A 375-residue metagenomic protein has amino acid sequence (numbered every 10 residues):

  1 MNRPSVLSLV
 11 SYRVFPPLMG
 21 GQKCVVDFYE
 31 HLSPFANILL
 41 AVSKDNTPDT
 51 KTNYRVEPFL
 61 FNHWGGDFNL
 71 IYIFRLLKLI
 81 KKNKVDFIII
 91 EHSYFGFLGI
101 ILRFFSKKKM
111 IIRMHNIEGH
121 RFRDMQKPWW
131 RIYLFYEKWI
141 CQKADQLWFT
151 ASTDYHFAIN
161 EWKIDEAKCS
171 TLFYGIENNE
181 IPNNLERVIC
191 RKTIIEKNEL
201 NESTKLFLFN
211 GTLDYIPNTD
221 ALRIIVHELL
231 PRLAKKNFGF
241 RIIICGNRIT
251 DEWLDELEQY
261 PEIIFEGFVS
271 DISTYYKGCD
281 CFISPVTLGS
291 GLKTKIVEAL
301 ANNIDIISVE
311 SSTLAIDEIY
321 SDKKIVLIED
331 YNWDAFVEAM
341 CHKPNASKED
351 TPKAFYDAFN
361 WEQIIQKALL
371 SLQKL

Functional and structural regions predicted by a protein language model:
M1-T47, N83: N-terminal subdomain of nucleotide-sugar transferases
L7, R103-F122: Active-site proximal beta-strand in glycosyltransferases
C24-E30, I176-N183, R187-E256, F265 (+1 more regions): Conserved catalytic-core segment of nucleotide-activated headgroup transferases in glycan assembly
F74-K81, F104, P128-T150: Membrane-proximal helix-turn-helix segments that form the acceptor-binding/catalytic region of lipid-linked
I90-F95, M114: Short His-centered aromatic/hydrophobic patch
T153, L172-G175: Carbohydrate-associated surface elements
E262, K277-G291, I304: Acidic donor-binding loop of glycosyltransferase active sites
P344-L375: A charged, aromatic-enriched C-terminal amphipathic alpha-helix characteristic of glycosyltransferases across folds
